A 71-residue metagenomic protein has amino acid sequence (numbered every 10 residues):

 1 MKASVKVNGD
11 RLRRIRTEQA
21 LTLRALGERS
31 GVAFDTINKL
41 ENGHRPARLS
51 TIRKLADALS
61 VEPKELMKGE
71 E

Functional and structural regions predicted by a protein language model:
M1-E18: A short, Lys/Arg-rich alpha-helix, primarily the initiator
L12, L23, F34, L49-I52: Helix-turn-helix DNA-binding elements, focusing on the entry/boundary residues of the two helices that contact DNA
R16, G27, A56: The alpha-helix within a helix-turn-helix
T17, G31, N42-H44, R53 (+1 more regions): Residue-level detection of the helix-turn-helix DNA-binding "recognition helix"
A20-K39: Short alpha-helical DNA-recognition segment
S50-E65: DNA major-groove recognition helix of helix-turn-helix/homeodomain DNA-binding modules
E65-E71: Short amphipathic recognition helices of helix-turn-helix/homeodomain-type DNA-binding modules
